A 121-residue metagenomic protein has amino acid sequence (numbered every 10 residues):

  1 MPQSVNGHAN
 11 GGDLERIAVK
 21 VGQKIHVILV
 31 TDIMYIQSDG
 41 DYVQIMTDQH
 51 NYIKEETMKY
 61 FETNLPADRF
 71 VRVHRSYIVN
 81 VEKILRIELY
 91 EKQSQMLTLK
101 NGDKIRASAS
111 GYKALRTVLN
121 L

Functional and structural regions predicted by a protein language model:
M1-K100, K104: Conserved binding/recognition cores within well-folded domains
S110-L121: Short, basic/aromatic-enriched C-terminal tail that caps enzymatic domains
